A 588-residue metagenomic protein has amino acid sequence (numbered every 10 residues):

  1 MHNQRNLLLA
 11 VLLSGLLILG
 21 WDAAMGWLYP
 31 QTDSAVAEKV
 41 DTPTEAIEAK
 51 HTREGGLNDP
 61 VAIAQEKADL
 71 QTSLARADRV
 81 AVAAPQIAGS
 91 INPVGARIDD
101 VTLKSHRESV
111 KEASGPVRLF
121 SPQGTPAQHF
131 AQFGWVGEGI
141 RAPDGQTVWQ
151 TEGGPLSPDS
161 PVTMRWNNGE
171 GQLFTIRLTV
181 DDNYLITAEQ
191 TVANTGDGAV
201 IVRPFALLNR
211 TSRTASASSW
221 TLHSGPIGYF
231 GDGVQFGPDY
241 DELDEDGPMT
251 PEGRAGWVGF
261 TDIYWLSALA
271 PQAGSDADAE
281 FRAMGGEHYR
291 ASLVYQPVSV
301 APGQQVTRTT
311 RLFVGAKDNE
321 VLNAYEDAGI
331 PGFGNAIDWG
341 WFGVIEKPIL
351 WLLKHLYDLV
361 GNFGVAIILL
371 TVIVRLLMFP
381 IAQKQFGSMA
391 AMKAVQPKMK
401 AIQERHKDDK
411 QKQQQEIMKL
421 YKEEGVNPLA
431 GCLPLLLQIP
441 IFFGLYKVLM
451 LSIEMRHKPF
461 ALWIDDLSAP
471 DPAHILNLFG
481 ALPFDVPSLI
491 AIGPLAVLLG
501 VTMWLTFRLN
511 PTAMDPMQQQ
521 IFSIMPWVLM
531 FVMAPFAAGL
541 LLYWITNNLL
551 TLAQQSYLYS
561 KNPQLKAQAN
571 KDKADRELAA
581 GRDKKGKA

Functional and structural regions predicted by a protein language model:
M1-L376, K566-A588: Membrane-protein biogenesis/insertion across secretory and organellar systems
M1-L9, W341, I345, G361-V365 (+7 more regions): Structural motif marking the loop-to-transmembrane transition
L12-L17, V365-V374, P428, L435-L449 (+2 more regions): Hydrophobic alpha-helical transmembrane segments of multi-pass integral membrane proteins
A23, L489, V497, M533-A537 (+1 more regions): Hydrophobic transmembrane alpha-helical segments of multi-pass transport and channel proteins
Q172, Q190, G303, L377-F442 (+3 more regions): Membrane-interface amphipathic helices and adjacent TM-edge segments
V306-E320, I373-V374, M378-Q385, I439-V448 (+1 more regions): Hydrophobic alpha-helical transmembrane segments
G334-R405, K412, M418, K422 (+3 more regions): Transmembrane alpha-helical segments that form the functional core of multipass membrane systems
K447-G500: Conserved catalytic motifs of ABC-family nucleotide-binding domains
